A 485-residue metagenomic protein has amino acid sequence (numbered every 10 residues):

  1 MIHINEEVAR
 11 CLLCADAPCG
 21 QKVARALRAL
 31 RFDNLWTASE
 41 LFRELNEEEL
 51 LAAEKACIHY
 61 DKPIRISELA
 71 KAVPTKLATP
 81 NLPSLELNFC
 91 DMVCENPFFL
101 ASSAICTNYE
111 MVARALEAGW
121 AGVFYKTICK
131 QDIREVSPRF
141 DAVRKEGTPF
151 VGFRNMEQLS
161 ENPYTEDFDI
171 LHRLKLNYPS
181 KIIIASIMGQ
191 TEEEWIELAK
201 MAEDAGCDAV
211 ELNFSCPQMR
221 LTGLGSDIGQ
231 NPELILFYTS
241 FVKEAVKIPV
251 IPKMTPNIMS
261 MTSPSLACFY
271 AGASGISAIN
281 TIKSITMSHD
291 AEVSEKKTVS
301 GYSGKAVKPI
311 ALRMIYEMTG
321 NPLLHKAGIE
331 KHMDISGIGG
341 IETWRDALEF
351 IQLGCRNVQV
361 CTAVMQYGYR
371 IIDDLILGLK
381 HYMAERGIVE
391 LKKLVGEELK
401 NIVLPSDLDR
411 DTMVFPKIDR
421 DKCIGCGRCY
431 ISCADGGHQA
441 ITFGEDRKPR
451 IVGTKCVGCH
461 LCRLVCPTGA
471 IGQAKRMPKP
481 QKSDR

Functional and structural regions predicted by a protein language model:
M1-L13, W36-A52, L404-G425, Q439-G458 (+1 more regions): Ferredoxin-like iron-sulfur electron-transfer modules
L13-F32, L50-V73, F350, R428-D446 (+1 more regions): Iron-sulfur cluster-binding cysteine motifs and their immediate structural context in ferredoxin-like electron-transfer
R31-E95, S103-C106, W120-A121: Iron-sulfur-cluster electron-transfer modules
T79-I183, Q190: N-terminal capping/small domains of soluble enzymes
A113-A118, M188-S336, W344-E349, L353-N357 (+5 more regions): Alpha/beta enzyme core
K126-I128, F214, N280, T362-A363 (+1 more regions): Short secondary-structure boundary segments
E135-P149, M287-S300, Q352, A363-I388: C-terminal helical cap(s) of enzyme catalytic domains, especially alpha/beta-barrels
G147-F150, G304, K308, R313 (+4 more regions): Extended, intrinsically disordered, low-complexity segments
